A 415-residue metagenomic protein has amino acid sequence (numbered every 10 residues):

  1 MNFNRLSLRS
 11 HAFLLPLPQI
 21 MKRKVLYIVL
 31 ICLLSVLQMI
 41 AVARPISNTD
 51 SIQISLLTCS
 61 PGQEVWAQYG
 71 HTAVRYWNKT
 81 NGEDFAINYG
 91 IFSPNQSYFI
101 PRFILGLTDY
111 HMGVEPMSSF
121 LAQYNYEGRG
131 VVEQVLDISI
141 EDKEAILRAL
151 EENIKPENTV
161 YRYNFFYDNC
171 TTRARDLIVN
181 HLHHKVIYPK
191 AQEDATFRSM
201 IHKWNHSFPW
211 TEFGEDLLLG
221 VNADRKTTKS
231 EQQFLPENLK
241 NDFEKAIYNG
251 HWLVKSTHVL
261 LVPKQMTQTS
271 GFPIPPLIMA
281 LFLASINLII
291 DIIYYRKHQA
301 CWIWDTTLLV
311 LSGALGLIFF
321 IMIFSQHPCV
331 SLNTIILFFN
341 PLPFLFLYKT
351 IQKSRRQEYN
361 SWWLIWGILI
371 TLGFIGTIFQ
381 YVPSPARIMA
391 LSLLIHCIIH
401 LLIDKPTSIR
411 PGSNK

Functional and structural regions predicted by a protein language model:
F3-L8, P18-V29: Bacterial N-terminal signal peptides that target proteins for export
I28-L37: Bacterial N-terminal signal peptides
A41-P45: Boundary at the C-terminal end of the N-terminal hydrophobic targeting segment
D50-R129: Glycine-rich catalytic cores of cysteine/serine-nucleophile enzymes that process amide/ester linkages in cell-envelope
S93-D168, T172-L182: A cross-kingdom signal targeting lumenal/periplasmic-facing segments of multi-pass membrane and secretory-pathway
E152-Y348, Q352-W362, W366-G412: Activation targets extended, charge/polar-rich intrinsically disordered C-terminal tails
